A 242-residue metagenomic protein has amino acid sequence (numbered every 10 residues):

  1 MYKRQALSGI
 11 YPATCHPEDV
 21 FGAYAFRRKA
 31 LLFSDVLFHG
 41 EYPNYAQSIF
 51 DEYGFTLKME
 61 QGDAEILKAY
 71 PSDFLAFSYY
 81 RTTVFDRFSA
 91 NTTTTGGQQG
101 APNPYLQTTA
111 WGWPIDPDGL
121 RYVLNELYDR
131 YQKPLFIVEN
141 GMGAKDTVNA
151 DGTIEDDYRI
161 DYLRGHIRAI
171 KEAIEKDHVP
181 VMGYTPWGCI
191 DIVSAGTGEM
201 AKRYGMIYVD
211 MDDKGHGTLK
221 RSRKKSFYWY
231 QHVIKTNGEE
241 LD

Functional and structural regions predicted by a protein language model:
K3-D242: Active-site region of glycoside hydrolase catalytic domains
